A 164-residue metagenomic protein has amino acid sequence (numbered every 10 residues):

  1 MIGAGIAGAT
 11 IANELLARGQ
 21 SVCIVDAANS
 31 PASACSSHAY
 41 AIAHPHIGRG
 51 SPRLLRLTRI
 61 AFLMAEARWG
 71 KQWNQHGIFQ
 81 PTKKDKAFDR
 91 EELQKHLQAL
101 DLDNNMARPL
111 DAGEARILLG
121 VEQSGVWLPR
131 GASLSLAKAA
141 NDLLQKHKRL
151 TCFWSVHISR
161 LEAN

Functional and structural regions predicted by a protein language model:
M1-C23: N-terminal Rossmann-like FAD-binding beta1-loop-alpha1 element of flavoenzymes
I2, V25, P81-T82, P129: Short hydrophobic segments within beta-strands
T10, R56, E162-N164: Flavin-dependent oxidoreductases
A17-S37: Glycine-rich FAD pyrophosphate-binding loop
V22, A107, C152-F153: Generic structural signal for residues in well-ordered beta-strands
Y40-I117: Dinucleotide-binding Rossmann-like beta1-alpha1 core, especially the glycine-rich loop that anchors the ADP
V126-N164: Helical element adjacent to the flavin cofactor pocket in flavoenzyme catalytic cores
